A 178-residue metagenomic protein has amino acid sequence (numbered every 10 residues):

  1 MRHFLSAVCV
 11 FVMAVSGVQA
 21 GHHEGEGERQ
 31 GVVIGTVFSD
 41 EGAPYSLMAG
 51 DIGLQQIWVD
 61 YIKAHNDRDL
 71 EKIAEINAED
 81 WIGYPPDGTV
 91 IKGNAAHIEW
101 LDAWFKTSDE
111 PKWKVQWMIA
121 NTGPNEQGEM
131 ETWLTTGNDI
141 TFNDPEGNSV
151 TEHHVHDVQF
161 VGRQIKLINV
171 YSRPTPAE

Functional and structural regions predicted by a protein language model:
M1-G25: Bacterial Sec-dependent N-terminal signal peptides
G21-E71, E75: Short, low-complexity N-terminal intrinsically disordered segments enriched in polar/charged residues
P44-Y45, D80-K92: A short gly/proline-enriched turn/hairpin at secondary-structure junctions
Y45-S46, P145-E152, E178: A short acidic/glycine-rich loop-to-helix N-cap element
Y61, K72-A74, W81, G93 (+4 more regions): Hydrophobic pocket/interface hotspot
I62-D69, N77-W81, L101-D109, D144: Sec/Tat-exported extracytoplasmic proteins
L101-E146: Surface-exposed, charged secondary-structure patches
T151-E178: Short beta-strand edge/turn micro-motifs at domain boundaries
